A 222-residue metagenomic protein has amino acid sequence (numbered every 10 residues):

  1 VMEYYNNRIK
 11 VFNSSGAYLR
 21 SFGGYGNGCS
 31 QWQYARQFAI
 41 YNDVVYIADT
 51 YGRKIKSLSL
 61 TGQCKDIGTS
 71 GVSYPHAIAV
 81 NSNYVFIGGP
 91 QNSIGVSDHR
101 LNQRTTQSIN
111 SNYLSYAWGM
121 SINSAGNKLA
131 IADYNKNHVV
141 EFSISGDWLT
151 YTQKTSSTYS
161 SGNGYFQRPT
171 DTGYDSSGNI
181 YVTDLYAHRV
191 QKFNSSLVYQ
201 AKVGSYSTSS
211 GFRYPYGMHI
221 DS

Functional and structural regions predicted by a protein language model:
V1, V44-I47, Y84-I87, K128-A130 (+1 more regions): Conserved beta-propeller blade signature
Y4, T50, P90-Q91, Y134 (+1 more regions): Short loop/turn segments immediately following the C-termini of beta-strands
N7-V11, R53-S57, N92-V96, N137-E141 (+1 more regions): A short loop-to-beta-strand structural motif that recurs across blades of beta-propeller domains
R8-L19, R189-K192, Q200, H219: A detector of tandem-repeat and repeat-rich interaction/domain scaffolds
N13-A17, L58-G62, S97-N102, S143-D147 (+1 more regions): Short loop/turn segments that connect beta-strands within beta-propeller blades
Y18-C29, Q63-T69, Q103-S111, W148-G162 (+1 more regions): A short beta-strand motif characteristic of beta-propeller blades
N27-Y41, G71-N81, S111-S124, S161-D175 (+1 more regions): Beta-rich, blade/repeat-based domains predominating in secreted/periplasmic proteins but also intracellular
